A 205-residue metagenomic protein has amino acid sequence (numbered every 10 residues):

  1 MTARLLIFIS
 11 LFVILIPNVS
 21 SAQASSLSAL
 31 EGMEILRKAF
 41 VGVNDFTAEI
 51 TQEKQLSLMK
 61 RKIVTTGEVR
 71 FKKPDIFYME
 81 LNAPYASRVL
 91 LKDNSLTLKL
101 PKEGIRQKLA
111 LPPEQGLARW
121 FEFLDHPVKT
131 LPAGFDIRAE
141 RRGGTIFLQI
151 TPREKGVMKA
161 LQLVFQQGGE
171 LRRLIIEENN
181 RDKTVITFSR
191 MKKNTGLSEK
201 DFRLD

Functional and structural regions predicted by a protein language model:
M1-L5: Positively charged n-region of N-terminal signal peptides that target proteins for export
I7-N18: Bacterial N-terminal signal peptides
A22-E31: Cleaved targeting-peptide boundary
S25, R37-G42, T47-E49, K54-L56 (+3 more regions): Flexible, processing/modification-adjacent segments and terminal tails in exported/periplasmic/extracellular proteins
I50, F77-L81, L96-K99, L148-I150 (+1 more regions): Short hydrophobic/aromatic-rich beta-strand segments that constitute the beta-sheet cores of beta-sandwich/beta-barrel
V64-T66, Y85, V157-L161: Short, surface-exposed coil-to-beta transition loops
E68-A118, T184-V185: An acidic-aromatic
V128, P132-D205: Gly/Pro-enriched, hydrophobic low-complexity segments that function as extracytoplasmic propeptides/linkers
